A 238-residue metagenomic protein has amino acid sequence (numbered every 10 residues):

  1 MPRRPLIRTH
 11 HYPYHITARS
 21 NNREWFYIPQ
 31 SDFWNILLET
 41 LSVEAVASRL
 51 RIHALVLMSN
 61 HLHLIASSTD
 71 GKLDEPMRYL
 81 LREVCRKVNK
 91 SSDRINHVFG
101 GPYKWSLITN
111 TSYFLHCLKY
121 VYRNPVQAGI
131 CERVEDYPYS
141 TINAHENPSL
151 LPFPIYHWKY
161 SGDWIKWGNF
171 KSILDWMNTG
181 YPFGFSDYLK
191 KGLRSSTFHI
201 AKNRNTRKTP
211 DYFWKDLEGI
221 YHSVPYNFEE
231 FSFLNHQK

Functional and structural regions predicted by a protein language model:
M1-A54, S67-K238: Short Pro-Cys-Gly-centered "Cys-loop" motif that presents a nucleophilic cysteine in a tight turn
V56-A66: Active-site-proximal cofactor/substrate-binding loop regions of enzyme domains
